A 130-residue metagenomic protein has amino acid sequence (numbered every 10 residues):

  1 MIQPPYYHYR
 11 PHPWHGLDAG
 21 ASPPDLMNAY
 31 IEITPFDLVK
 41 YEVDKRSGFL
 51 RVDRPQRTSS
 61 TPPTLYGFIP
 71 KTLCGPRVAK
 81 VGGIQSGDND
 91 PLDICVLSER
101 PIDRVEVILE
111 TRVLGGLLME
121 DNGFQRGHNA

Functional and structural regions predicted by a protein language model:
M1-A130: Hydrophobic N-terminal alpha-helices or hydrophobic patches in metabolic proteins across all domains of life
